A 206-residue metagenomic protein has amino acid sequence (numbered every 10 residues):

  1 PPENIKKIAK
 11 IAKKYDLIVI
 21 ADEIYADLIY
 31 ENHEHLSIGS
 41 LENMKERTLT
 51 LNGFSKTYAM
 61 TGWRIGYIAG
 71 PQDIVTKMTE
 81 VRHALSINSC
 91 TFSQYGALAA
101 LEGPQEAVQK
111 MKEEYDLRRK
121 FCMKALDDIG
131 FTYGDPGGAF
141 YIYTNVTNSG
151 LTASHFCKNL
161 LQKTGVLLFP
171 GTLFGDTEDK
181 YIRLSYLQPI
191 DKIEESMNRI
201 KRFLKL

Functional and structural regions predicted by a protein language model:
P1-L206: PLP-dependent class I/II
